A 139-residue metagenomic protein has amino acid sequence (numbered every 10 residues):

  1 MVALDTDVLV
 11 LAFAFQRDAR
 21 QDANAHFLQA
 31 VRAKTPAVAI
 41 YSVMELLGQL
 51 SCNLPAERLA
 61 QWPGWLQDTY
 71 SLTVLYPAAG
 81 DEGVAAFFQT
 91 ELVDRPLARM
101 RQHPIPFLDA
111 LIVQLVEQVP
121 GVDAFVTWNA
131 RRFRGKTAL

Functional and structural regions predicted by a protein language model:
M1-V38, Q49-G64: Short, well-structured N-terminal submotif of metal-dependent ribonuclease cores
V8, S42, L111-I112, R131-R132: Alpha-helix capping/helix-boundary segments
Q21, I40, E57-A60, T90 (+2 more regions): Non-catalytic, surface-exposed connector residues within folded enzymatic/regulatory domains
S51-Q89: Helix-adjacent hinge/juxtasegments
V74-A130: Active-site neighborhoods of divalent-metal-dependent phosphate/nucleic-acid chemistry enzymes
F133-L139: Short loop/helix-cap segments at secondary-structure boundaries that form the rim of catalytic
